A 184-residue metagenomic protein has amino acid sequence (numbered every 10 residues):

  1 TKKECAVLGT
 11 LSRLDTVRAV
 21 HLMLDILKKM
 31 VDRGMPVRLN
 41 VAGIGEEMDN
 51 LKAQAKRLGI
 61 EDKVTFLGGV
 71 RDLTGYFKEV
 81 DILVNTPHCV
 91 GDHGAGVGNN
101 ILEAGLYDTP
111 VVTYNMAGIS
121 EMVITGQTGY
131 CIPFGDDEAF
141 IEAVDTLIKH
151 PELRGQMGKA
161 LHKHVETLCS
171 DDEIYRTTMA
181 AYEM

Functional and structural regions predicted by a protein language model:
T1-R18, L24-L27, N40: Conserved donor-binding/catalytic core segment of Leloir-type glycosyltransferases
L11-V17, M30, G45, V70 (+1 more regions): Short donor-sugar binding/catalytic loops of nucleotide-sugar-dependent glycosyltransferases, especially enzymes
E47-N50, E61-V70, Y76, C131: Active-site donor-binding acidic/aromatic loop of nucleotide-activated sugar and phosphosugar transferases involved
T74, D81, D108: A short alpha->beta transition loop at the rim of the catalytic pocket in nucleotide-sugar-dependent
N85-L102, S120-E121: Nucleotide-sugar-dependent
P110-T113, V123, C131: Short hydrophobic beta-strand element within catalytic cores of glycosyltransferases and related nucleotide-activated
T125-G126, Y130-D137, T146-P151: Conserved acidic donor-binding segment of nucleotide-sugar-dependent glycosyltransferases
A139, T146, L153-L168, I174-A180: A short, well-ordered alpha-helix in the C-terminal region of glycosyltransferases
